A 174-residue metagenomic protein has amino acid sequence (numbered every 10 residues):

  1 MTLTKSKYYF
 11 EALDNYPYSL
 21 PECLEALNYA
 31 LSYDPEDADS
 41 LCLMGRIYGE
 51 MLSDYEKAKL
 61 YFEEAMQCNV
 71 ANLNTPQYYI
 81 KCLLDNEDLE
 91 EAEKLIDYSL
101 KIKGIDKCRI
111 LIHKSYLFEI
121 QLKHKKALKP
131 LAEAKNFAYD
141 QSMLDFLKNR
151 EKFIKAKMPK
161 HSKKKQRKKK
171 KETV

Functional and structural regions predicted by a protein language model:
L3-Y33, G49: Alpha-helical segment of the N-proximal tetratricopeptide repeat
E11, M44-G45, Y79, H113-K114 (+1 more regions): Structural register within alpha-helical repeat arrays
E11, Y29, E63-E64, Y98-S99 (+1 more regions): The canonical alpha-helical register within tetratricopeptide repeats
Y16, D39-K107: Alpha-helical adaptor scaffolds
L20-P21, Y55-E56, E90, K125 (+1 more regions): Residue register within tetratricopeptide repeats
A38-D39, N72-T75, K103-L111, N136-R150: Boundary/linker segments of alpha-helical solenoid repeat arrays
L128-V174: Terminal, low-structured helical/coil segments at or just beyond the last alpha-helical repeat
